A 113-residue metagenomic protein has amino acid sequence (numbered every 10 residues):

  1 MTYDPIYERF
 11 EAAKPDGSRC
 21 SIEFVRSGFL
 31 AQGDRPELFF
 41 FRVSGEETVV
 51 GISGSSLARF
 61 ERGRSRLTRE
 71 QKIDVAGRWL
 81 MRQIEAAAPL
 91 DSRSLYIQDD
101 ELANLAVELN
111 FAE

Functional and structural regions predicted by a protein language model:
M1-E113: Extended, alpha-helix-rich binding/interface surfaces that flank or overlap catalytic cores and mediate recognition
